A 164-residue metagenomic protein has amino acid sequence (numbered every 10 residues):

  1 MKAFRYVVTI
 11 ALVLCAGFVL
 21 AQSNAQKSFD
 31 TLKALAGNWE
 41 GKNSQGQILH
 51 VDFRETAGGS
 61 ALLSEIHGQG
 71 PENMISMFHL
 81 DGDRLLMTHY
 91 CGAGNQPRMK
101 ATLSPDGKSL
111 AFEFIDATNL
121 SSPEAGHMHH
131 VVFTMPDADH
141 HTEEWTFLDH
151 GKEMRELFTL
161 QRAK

Functional and structural regions predicted by a protein language model:
M1-V8: Bacterial N-terminal signal peptides that target proteins for export
Q22-S23, H140, E144-K164: Edge beta-strand at a domain terminus
S23-N38, V132: N-terminal helix-cap/turn-to-beta initiation motif at the start of protein domains
S44-Q45, S76-E124: Contiguous, well-ordered beta-strand patches that form the walls/edges of small beta-barrel/beta-sandwich domains
H50-E55, I75-H79, R98-L103, M128-M135 (+2 more regions): Hydrophobic/aromatic beta-strand elements that line small-molecule binding cavities or substrate pockets in beta-rich
D52-R84: N-terminal glycine/threonine-rich, aromatic-flanked beta-hairpin/loop signature
